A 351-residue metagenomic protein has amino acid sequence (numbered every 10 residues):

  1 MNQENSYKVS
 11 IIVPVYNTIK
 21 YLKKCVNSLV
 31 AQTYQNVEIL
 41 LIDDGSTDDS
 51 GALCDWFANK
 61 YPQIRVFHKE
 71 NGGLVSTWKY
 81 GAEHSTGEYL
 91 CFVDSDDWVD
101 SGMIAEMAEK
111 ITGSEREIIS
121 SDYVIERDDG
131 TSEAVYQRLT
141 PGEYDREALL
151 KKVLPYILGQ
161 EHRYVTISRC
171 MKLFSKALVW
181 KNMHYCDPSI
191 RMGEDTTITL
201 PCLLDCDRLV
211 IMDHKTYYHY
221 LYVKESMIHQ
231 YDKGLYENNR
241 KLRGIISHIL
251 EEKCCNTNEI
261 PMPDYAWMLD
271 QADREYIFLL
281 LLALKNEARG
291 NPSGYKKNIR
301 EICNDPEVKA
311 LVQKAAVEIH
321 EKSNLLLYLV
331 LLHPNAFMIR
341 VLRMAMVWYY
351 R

Functional and structural regions predicted by a protein language model:
M1-V30: N-proximal low-complexity "stem/linker" segments adjacent to membrane-targeting elements
Y7-S10, E38, T197: Cell-envelope/extracellular polymer assembly enzymes that use nucleotide-activated donors
S28, D43-A52: A conserved acidic beta->alpha catalytic loop
K69-S85: Glycine-rich, basic loop-to-helix element that forms the pyrophosphate-binding segment of sugar-nucleotide handling
W78, S95-G234: Donor-binding/catalytic cores of nucleotide-activated saccharide and glycerol-phosphate transferases/polymerases
L90: Short aromatic/hydrophobic "clamp" motif used to bind/position activated sugar donors
T216-K224, H229-N258, F278-L282, N286-A310: Catalytic core of nucleotide-sugar-dependent glycosyltransferases
L282-R351: Membrane-interface aromatic/basic loop that binds lipid-linked glycans or pyrophosphate carriers, typified by
